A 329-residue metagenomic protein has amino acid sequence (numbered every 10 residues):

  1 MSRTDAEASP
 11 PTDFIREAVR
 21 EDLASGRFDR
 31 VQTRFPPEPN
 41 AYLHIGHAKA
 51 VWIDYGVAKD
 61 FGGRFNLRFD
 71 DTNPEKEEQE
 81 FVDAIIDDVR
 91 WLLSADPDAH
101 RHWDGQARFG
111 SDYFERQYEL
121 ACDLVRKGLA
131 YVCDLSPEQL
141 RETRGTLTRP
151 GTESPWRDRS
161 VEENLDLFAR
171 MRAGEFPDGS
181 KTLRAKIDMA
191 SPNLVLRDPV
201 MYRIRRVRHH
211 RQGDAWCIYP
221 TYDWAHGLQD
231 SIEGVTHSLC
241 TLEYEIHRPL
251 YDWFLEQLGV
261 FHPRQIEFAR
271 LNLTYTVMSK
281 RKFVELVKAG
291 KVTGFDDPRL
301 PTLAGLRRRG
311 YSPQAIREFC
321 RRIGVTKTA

Functional and structural regions predicted by a protein language model:
M1-L43, G63-F65, A169-A173, S180-K181 (+3 more regions): Non-catalytic terminal extensions that flank enzyme cores
P10-R20, A24-I86, H210-T241: N-terminal catalytic cores of NTP/NDP-binding nucleotidyl/phosphoryl-transfer enzymes
P11, I15, F81, Q117 (+2 more regions): Hydrophobic (often cysteine-bearing) scaffold residues that line and stabilize catalytic clefts of nucleotide/cofactor
P36-P39, R68-K76, G105-E115, E138 (+4 more regions): Conserved short loop/turn motifs at secondary-structure junctions
D71-N73, Q79, F109, D123-K282: Active-site cores that bind ATP or allylic diphosphates and position pyrophosphate for catalysis
E77-W91, R116, D123-R126, G145 (+1 more regions): Charge-rich, well-structured scaffold segments of protease-associated domains
F81-F114, L120-A121, G128-Y131: A glycine-rich helix N-cap at a beta->alpha junction
